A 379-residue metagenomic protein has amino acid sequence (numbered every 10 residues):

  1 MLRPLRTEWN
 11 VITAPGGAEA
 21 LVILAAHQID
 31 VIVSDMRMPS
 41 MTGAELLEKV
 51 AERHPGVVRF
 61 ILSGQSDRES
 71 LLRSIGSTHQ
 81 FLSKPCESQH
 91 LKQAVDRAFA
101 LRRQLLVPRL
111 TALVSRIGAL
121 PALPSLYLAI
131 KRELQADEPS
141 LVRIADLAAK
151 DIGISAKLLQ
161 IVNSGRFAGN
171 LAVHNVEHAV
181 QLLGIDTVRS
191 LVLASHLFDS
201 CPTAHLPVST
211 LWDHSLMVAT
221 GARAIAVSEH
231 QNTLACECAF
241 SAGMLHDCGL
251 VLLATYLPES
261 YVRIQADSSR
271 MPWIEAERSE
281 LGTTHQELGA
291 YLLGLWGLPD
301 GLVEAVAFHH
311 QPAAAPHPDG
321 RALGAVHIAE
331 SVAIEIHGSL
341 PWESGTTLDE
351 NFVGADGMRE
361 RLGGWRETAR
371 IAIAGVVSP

Functional and structural regions predicted by a protein language model:
M1-T13: Two-component/phosphorelay signaling modules centered on CheY-like receiver
V11, I32, R59, F81-L82: Two-component signal transduction core modules
T13-V22, G43: Helix N-cap/capping motif at the beta->alpha junctions
H27-V33: Active-site beta3 strand of CheY-like receiver
D35, S63: Active-site residues of response regulator receiver
M38: Receiver (REC) domain active-site loop signature in two-component systems and cognate sites in sensor histidine kinases
E45, E52, V58, Q65-S83 (+1 more regions): Alpha4 helix (beta4-alpha4-beta5 surface) of REC/receiver domains from two-component response regulators
S88-S260, Q265, S269-G345: Conserved alpha-helical "signature site" that marks functionally important helical segments or helix/loop junctions
